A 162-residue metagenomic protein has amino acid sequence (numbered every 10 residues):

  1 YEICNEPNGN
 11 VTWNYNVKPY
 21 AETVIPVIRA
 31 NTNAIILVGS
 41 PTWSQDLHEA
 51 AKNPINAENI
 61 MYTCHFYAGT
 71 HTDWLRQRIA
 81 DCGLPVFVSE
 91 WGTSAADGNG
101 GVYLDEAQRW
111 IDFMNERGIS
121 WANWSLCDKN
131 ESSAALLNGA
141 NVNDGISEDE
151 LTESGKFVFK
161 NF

Functional and structural regions predicted by a protein language model:
C4-S120, W124-D128, S133-K160: Extracellular glycoside hydrolase catalytic/binding regions
